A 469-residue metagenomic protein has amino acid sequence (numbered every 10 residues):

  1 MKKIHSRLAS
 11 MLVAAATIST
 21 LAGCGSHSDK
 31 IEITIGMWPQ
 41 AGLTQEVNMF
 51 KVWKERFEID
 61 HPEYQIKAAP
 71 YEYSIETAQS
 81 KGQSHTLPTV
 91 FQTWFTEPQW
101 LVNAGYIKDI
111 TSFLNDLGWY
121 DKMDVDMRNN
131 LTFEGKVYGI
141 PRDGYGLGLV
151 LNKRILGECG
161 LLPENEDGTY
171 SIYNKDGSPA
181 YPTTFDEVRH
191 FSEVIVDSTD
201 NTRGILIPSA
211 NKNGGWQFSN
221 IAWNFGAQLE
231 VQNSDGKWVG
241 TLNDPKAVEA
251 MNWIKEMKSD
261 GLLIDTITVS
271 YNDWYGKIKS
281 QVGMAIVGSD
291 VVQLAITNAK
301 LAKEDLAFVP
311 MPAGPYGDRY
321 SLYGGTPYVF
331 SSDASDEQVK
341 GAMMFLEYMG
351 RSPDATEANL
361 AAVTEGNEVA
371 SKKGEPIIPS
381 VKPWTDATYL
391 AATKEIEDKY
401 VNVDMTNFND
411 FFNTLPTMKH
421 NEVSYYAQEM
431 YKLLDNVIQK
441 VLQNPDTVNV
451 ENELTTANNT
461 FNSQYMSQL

Functional and structural regions predicted by a protein language model:
K3-I4, A9-A104, N115-K122, L162-P163 (+7 more regions): Conserved N-terminal structural module of periplasmic/extracytoplasmic solute-binding proteins
G36-M37, K67-A69, T89-T93, Y138-R142 (+5 more regions): Structural recognition of the beta-strand scaffold that forms the well-ordered cores of secreted hydrolase catalytic
M37-Q40, V52-W53, E58, P98-W100 (+3 more regions): Extracytoplasmic/periplasmic substrate-binding proteins
I59, L114-D116, T132-W216, Q228-T268 (+2 more regions): Helix-loop-helix "hinge/cap" segment bordering the ligand-binding cleft or interdomain interface
A69-A78, T183-E187, T266-K279: Short helix-initiation/N-cap motifs at beta->coil->alpha
W94-C159, D186, G214-Q217, I221 (+2 more regions): Hinge/lid segment of periplasmic solute-binding proteins
Y138-G139, V196-A210, S352-V363, S463-L469: Bilobed periplasmic-binding protein-like "clamshell/Venus-flytrap" ligand-binding domains
L294-A302, Y316-L322, V329-K432, N436: C-terminal lobe and pocket-closing loops of periplasmic/extracytoplasmic Venus-flytrap solute-binding proteins
